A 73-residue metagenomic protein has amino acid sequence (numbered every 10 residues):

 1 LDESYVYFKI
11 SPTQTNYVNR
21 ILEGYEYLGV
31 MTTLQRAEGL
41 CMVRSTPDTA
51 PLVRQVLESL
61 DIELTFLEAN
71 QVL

Functional and structural regions predicted by a protein language model:
L1-D2, T49, S59, V72-L73: Non-catalytic, substrate/partner-engaging modules appended to enzymatic cores
Y5-V53, T65-E68: Amphipathic, hydrophobic secondary-structure cores in small proteins
V56-V72: Helix-rich interaction surfaces within compact, conserved domain-sized segments that mediate assembly or partner
